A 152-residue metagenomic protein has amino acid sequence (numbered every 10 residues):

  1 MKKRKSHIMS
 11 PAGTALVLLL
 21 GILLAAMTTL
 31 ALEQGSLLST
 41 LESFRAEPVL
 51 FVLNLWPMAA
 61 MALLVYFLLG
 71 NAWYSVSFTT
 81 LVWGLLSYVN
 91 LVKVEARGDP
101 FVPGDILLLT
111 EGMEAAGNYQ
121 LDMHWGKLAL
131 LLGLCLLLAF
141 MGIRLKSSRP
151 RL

Functional and structural regions predicted by a protein language model:
K2-L152: Transmembrane and membrane-interface helices of multi-pass, inner-membrane envelope-modifying transferases
